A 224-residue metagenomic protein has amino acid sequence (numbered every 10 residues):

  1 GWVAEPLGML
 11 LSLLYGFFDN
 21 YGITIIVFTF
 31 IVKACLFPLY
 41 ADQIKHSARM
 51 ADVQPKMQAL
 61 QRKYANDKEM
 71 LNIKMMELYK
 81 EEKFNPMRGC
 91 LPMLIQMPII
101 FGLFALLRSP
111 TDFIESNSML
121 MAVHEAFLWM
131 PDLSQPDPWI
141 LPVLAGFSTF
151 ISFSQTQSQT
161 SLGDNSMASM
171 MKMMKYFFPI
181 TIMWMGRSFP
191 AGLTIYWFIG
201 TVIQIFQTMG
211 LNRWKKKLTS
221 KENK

Functional and structural regions predicted by a protein language model:
G1-K224: Helix-loop-helix
